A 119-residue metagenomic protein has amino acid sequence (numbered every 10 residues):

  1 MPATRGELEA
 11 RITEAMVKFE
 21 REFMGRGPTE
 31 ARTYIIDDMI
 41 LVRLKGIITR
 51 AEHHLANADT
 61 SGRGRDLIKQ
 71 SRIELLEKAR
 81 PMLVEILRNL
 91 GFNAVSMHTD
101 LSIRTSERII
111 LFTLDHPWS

Functional and structural regions predicted by a protein language model:
M1-S119: Interaction-mediating elements
